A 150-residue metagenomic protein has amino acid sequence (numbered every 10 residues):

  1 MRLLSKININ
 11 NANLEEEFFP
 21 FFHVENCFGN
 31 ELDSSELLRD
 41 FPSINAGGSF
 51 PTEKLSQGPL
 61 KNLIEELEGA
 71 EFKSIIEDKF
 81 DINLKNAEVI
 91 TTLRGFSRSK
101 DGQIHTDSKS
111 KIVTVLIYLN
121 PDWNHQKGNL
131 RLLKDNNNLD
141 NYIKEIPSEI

Functional and structural regions predicted by a protein language model:
R2-F80: Non-heme Fe(II)/2-oxoglutarate
S74-I150: Catalytic core of non-heme Fe(II) oxygenases with the double-stranded beta-helix
